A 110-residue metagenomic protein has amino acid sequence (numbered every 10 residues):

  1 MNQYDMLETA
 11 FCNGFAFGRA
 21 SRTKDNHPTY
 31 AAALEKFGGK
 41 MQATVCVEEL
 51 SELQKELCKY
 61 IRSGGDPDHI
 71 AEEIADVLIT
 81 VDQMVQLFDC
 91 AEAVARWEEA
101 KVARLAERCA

Functional and structural regions predicted by a protein language model:
N2-A110: Flexible "arm" and connector segments at domain edges
